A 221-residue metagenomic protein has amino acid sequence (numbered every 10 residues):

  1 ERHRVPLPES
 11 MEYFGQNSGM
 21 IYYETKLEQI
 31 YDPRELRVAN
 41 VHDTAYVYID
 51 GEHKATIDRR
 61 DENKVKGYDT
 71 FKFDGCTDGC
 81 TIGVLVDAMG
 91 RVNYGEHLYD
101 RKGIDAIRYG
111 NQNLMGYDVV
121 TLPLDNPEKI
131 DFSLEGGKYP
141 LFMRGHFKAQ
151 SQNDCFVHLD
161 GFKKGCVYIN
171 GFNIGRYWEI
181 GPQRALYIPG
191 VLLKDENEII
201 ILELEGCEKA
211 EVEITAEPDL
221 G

Functional and structural regions predicted by a protein language model:
E1-R101, I107-Y109, L114-M115, P127-F132 (+3 more regions): Carbohydrate-binding surfaces of carbohydrate-active enzymes
S18-I30, K138-Q152: Short, positively charged
P33-Y48, I82, F147-I169, Y177-W178 (+1 more regions): Aromatic-lined ligand-binding clefts that engage carbohydrates, nucleic acids, or primary amines
D58, W178-E179: Short clusters of small/polar residues that mark proteolytic maturation junctions
G67-T81, F142-Q150, A185-E196: Short, surface-exposed tryptophan/glycine-enriched loops that mediate extracellular molecular recognition
N111-Q150: Compositionally biased low-complexity segments at domain edges in trafficked proteins and select soluble regulators
F156, L186-G221: Terminal leader/tail segments of proteins
